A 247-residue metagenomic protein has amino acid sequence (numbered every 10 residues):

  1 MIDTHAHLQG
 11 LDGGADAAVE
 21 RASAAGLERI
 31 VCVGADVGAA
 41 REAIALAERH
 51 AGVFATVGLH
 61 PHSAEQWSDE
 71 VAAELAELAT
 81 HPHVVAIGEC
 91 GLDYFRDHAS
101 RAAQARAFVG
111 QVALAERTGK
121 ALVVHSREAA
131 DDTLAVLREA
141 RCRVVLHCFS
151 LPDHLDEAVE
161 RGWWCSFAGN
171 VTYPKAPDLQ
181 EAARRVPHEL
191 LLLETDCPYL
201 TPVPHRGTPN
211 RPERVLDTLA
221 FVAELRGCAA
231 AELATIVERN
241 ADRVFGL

Functional and structural regions predicted by a protein language model:
M1-L247: Mid-domain alpha/beta scaffold segments of enzyme catalytic cores
